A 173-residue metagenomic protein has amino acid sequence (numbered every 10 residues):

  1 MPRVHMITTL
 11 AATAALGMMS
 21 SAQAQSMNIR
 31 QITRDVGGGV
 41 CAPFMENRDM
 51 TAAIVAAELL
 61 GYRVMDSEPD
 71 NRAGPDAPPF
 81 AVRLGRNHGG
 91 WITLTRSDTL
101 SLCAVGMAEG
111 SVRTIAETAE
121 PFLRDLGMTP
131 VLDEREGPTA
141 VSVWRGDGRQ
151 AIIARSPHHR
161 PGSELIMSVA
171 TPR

Functional and structural regions predicted by a protein language model:
M1-L10: Bacterial N-terminal signal peptides that target proteins for export
T9-G17: Bacterial N-terminal signal peptides
M19-S21: N-terminal signal peptide c-region/cleavage motif recognized by signal peptidases
Q23-T93: N-terminal leader/targeting segments
G39, R83, T139, S156-H159: Mature, folded catalytic cores of secreted/periplasmic enzymes
P78-V141: Long, charged/polar, surface-exposed segments that mediate recognition or autoinhibition
V143-R145, R149-G162: Short, exposed beta-strand-loop hairpins at the edges of beta-sheets in extracellular/periplasmic proteins
H158-R173: Short, low-complexity, Pro/Ser/Thr/Gly-rich segments in the mature regions of secreted, periplasmic
